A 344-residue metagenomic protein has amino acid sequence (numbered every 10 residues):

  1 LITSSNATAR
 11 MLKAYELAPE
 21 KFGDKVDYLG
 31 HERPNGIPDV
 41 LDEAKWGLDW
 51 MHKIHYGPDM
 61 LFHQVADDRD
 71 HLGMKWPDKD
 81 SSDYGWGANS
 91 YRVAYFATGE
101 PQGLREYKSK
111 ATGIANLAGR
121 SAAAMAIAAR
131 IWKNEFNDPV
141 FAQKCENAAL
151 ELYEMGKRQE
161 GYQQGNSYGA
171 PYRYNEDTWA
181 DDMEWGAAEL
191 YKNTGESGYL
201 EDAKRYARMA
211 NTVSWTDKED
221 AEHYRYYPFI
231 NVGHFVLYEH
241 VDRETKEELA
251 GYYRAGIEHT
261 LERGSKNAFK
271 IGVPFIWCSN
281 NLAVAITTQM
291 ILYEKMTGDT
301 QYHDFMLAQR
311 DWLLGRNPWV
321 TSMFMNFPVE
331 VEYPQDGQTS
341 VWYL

Functional and structural regions predicted by a protein language model:
L1-N6, Q64-R120, A124, A170 (+3 more regions): Aromatic (Trp/Tyr) and acidic
S4-P19, L41-I54, A118-R130, A148-G156 (+2 more regions): Extended, hydrophobic/aromatic-rich amphipathic alpha-helical segments that build helical scaffolds
K13-G23, Y107, A111: Conserved, well-structured interaction surfaces
L17, K21, I54-G57, I131-D138 (+7 more regions): Alpha-solenoid helical repeat scaffolds
L29-V40: Acidic, glycine-anchored loop motifs typical of Ca2+
D39-E100, N134-N175: Active-site acid/base region of carbohydrate-active enzymes
E43-P58, E146-Q164, S197-E219, G251-F269 (+1 more regions): Long, well-ordered core segments of solenoidal/helical folds
G165-E176, D217-Y224, A268-W277, N326: Acidic, Ser/Thr-rich low-complexity linear motifs
